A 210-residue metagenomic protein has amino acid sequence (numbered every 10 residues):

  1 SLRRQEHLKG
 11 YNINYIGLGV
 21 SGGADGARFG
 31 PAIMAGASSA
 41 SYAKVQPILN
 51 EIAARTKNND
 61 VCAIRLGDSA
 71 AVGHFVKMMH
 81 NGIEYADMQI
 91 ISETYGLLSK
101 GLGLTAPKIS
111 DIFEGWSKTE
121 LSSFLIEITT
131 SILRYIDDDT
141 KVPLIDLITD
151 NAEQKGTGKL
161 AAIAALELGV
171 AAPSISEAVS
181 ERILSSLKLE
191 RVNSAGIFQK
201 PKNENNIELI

Functional and structural regions predicted by a protein language model:
L2-D111, K118-L147, L184-N205: Rossmann-fold dinucleotide-binding core
N81-Y85, W116, A152, A165-L166: Generic amphipathic alpha-helical segments used as scaffolds and interaction surfaces in large, multi-domain proteins
L144-I210: A conserved active-site cap/scaffold subdomain adjacent to cofactor or substrate pockets
